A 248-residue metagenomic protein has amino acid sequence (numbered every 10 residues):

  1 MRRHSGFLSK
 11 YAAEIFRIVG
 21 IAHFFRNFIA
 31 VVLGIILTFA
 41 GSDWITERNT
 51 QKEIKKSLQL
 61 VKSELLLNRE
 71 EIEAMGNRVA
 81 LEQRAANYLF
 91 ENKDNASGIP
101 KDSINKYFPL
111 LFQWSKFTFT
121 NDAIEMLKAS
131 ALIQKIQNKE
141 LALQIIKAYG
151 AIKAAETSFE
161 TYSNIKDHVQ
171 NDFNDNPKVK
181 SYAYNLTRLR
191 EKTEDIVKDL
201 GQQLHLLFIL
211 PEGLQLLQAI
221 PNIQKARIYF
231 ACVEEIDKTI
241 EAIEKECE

Functional and structural regions predicted by a protein language model:
M1-I18, A22, D43-E248: Long, hydrophobic alpha-helical segments that serve as membrane-spanning/inserting helices
N27-A40: Hydrophobic membrane-insertion alpha-helices, especially the h-region of bacterial N-terminal signal peptides
